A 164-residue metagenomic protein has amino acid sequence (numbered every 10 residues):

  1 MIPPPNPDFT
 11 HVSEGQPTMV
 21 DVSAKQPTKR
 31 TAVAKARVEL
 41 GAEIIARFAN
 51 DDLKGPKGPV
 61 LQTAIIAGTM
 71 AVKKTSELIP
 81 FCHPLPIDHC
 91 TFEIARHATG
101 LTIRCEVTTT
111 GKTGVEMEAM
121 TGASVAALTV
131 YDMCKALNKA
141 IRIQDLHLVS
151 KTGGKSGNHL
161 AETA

Functional and structural regions predicted by a protein language model:
M1-H83, D88-A164: C-terminal binding/interaction regions
